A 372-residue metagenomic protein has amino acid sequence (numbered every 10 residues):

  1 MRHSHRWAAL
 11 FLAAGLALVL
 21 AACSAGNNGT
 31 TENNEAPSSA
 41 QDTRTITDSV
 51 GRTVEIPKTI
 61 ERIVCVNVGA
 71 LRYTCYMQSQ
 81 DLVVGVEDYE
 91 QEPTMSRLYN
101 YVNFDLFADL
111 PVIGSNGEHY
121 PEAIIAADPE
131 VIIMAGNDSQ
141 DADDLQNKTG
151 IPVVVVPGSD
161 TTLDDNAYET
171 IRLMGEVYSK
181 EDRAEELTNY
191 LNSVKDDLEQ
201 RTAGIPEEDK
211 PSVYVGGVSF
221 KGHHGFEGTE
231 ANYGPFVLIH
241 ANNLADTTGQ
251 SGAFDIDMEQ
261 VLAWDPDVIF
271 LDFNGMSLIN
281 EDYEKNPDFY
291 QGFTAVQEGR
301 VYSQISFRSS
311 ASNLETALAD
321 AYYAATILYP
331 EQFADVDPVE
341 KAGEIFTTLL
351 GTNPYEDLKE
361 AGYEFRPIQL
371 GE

Functional and structural regions predicted by a protein language model:
M1-F11: Bacterial N-terminal signal peptides that target proteins for export
V19-A22: C-terminal motif of bacterial Sec signal peptides marking the signal peptidase cleavage site
S24-N27: Bacterial signal peptide processing site
I46, T53, D141-K221, A245 (+1 more regions): Extracytoplasmic substrate-binding proteins
S49-G51, F107-P121, G249-M258: Short helix-initiation/N-cap motifs at beta->coil->alpha
C65, L71-A123, V131, G136 (+1 more regions): A short, structured surface patch at a secondary-structure boundary
I113-S115, P121-M134, I151, D257-N274: Proline-aspartate-enriched helix->loop->beta-strand connector
G225-G252: Alpha-helical, coiled-coil/dimerization segments enriched in small aliphatic residues
